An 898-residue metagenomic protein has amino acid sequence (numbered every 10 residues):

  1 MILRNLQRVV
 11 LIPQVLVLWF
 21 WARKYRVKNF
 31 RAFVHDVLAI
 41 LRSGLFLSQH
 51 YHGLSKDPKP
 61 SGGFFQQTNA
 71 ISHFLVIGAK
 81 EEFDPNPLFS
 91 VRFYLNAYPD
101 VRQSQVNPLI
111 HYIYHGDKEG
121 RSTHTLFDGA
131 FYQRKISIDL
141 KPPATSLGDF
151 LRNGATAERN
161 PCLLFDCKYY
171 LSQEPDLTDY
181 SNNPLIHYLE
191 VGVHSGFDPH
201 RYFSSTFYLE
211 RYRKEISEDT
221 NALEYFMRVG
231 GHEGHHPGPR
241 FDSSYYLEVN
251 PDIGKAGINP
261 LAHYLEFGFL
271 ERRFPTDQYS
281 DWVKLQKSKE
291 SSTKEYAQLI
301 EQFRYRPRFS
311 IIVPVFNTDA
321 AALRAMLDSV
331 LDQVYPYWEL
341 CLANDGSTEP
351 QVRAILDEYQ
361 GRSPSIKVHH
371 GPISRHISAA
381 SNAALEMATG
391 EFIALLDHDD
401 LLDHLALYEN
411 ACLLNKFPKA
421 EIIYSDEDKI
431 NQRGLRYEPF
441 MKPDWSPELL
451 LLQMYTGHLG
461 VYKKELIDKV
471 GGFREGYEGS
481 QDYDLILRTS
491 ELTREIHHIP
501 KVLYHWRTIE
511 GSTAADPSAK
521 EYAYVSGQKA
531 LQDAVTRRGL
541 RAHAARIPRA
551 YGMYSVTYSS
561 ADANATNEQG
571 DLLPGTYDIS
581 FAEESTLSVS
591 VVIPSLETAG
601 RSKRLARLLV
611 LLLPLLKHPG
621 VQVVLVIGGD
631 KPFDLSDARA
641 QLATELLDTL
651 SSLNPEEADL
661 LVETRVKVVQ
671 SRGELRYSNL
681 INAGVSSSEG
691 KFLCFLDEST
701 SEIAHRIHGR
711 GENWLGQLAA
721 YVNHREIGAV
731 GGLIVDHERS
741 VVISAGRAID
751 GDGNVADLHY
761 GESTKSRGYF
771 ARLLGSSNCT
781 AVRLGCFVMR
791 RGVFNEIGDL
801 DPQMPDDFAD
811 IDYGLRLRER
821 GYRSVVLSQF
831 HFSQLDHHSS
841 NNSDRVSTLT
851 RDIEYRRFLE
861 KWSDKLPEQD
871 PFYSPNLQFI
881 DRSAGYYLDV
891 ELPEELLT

Functional and structural regions predicted by a protein language model:
I2-L285: Charge-rich, low-complexity intrinsically disordered regions
Q278-S329, R546-L611: N-proximal low-complexity "stem/linker" segments adjacent to membrane-targeting elements
Y279-A519, D533: Nucleotide-sugar donor-binding/catalytic module of glycosyltransferases that assemble extracellular/cell-envelope
D328-Y337, V610-G620: Short, acidic, metal-binding catalytic loop of nucleotide-sugar glycosyltransferases
N344-R353, I373, D397, V626-L646: A conserved acidic beta->alpha catalytic loop
S378, E386, R436-V461, N679 (+2 more regions): A recurrent flexible, glycine/aromatic-enriched loop bordering the glycosyltransferase active site that acts as
L405-Y437, A704-G753: Conserved donor NDP-sugar-binding/catalytic core segment of glycosyltransferases
L466, G476-V502, L531, G709-Q717 (+3 more regions): A short, conserved alpha-helix in the catalytic core of glycosyltransferases
